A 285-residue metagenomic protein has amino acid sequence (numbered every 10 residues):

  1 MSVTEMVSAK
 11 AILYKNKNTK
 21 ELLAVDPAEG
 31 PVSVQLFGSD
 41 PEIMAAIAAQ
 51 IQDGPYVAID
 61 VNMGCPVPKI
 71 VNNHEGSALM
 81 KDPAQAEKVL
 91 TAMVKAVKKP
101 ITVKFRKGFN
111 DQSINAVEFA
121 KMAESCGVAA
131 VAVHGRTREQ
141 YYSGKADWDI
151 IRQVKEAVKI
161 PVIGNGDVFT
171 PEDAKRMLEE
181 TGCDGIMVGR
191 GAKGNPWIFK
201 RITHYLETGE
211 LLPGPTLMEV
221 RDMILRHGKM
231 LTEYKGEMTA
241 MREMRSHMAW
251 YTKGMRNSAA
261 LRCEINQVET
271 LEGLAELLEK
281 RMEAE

Functional and structural regions predicted by a protein language model:
M1-V57: Glycine-rich, positively charged N-terminal anion/phosphate-binding segment
S2-T4, V32-L36, I59, I101-F105 (+3 more regions): Hydrophobic faces of well-ordered beta-strands that scaffold small-molecule active sites in alpha/beta enzyme cores
T4, A58-P66, S125-G135, V188-G191: Non-cysteine beta-strand/loop elements that form the S-adenosyl-L-methionine
V7-L13, P41, M63-S77, V133-Q140: Conserved radical SAM core fold
S8, G38, C65-V67, I101 (+4 more regions): Active-site-proximal loop/turn and secondary-structure-junction residues that shape catalytic pockets, frequently
E42-I43, A84, F105-E118: Active-site glycine- and acidic-residue-rich loops that bind and position anionic ligands or nucleotide-like cofactors
P68-Q85, R136-W148, T208-P213: Glycine-rich tight-turn/loop motif centered on a GG-T
K88-T91, A96-K98, Q112-A130, Y142 (+3 more regions): Alpha/beta catalytic cores of nucleotide-metabolism and tRNA/nucleoside-modifying enzymes
